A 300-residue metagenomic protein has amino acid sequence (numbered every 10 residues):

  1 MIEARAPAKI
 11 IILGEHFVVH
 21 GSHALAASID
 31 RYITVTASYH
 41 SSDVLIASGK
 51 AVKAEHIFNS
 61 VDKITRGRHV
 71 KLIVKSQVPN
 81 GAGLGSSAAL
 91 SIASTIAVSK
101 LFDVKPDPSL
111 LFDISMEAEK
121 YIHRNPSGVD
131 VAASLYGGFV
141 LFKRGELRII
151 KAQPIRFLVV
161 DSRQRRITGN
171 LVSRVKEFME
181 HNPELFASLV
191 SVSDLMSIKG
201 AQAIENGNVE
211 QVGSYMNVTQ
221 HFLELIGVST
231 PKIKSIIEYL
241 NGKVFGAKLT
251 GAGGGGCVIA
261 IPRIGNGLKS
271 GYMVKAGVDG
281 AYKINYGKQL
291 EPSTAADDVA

Functional and structural regions predicted by a protein language model:
I2-L13, F17-V19, A26, T34-R66 (+4 more regions): C-terminal nucleotide
R31: Residues that flank catalytic or metal-binding motifs in active/ligand-binding sites
R68-N80: Glycine/charged-rich beta-loop-alpha catalytic/anionic-binding loops adjacent to active sites
G83-L84: Phosphopantetheine-attachment site and its flanking helix in carrier
